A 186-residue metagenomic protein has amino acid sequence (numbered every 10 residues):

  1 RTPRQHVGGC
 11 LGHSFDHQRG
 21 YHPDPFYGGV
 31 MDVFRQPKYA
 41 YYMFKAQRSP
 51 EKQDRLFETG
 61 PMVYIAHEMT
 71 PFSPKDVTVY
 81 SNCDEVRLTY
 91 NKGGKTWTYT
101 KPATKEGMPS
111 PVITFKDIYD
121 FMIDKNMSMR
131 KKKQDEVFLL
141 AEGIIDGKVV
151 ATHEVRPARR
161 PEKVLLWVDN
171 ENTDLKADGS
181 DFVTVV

Functional and structural regions predicted by a protein language model:
R1-V149, L166: Extended substrate-binding grooves/exosites of carbohydrate-active enzymes
S14-H17, D181, V185-V186: Exposed regions on extracellular, virion, or secretory-pathway luminal proteins
H67-S73, N172-T184: Short, solvent-exposed loop/linker segments at the N-terminal edge of repeated beta-sheet extracellular domains
G147-R160, W167: Edge beta-strands of extracellular beta-sandwich domains
